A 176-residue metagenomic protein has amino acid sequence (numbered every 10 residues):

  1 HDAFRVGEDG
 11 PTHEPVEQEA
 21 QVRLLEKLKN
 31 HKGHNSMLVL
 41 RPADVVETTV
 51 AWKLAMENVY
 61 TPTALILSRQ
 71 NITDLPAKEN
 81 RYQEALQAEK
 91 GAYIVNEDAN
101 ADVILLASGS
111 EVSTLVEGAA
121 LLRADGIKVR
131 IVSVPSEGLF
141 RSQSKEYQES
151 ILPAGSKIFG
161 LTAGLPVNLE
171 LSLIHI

Functional and structural regions predicted by a protein language model:
A3-E19, R23-V39, T48, A55-L173: Thiamine diphosphate
A43: TRNA-recognition modules of translation machinery and tRNA-sensing kinases, especially anticodon-binding
